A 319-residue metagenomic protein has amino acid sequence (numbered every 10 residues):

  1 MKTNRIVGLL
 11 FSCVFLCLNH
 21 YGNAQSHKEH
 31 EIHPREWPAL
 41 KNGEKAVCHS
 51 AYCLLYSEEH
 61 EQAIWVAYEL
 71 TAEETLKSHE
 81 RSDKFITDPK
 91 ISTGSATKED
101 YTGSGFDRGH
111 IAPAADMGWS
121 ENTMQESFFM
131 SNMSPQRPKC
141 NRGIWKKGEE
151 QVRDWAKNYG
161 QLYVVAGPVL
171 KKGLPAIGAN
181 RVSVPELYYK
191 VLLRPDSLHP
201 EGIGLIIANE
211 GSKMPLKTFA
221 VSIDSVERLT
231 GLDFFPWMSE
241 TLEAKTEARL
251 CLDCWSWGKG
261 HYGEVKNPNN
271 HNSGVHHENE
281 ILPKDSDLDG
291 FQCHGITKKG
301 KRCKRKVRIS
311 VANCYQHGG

Functional and structural regions predicted by a protein language model:
M1-S26: Bacterial Sec-dependent N-terminal signal peptides
H20-F291, K299-K301, I309-V311, Y315 (+1 more regions): Domain-level detector for secreted/extracellular nuclease and nuclease-toxin modules, and for the ENPP-like C-terminal
I296, K306: Extracellular repeat turn/loop positions enriched in glycine and acidic/polar residues, especially those that create
